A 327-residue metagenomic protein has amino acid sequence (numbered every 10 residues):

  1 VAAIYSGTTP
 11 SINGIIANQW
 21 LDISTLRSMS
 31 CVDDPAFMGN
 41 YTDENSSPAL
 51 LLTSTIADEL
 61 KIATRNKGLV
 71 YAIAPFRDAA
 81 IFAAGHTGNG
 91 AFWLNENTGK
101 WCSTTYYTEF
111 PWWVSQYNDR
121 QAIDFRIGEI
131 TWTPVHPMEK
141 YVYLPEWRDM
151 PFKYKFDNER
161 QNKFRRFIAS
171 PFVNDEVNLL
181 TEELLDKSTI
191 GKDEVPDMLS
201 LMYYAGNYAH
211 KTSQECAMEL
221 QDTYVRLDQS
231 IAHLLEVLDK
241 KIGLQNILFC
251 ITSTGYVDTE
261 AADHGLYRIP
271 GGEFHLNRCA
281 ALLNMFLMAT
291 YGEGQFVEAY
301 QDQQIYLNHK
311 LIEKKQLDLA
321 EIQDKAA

Functional and structural regions predicted by a protein language model:
V1, F82-G85, K211-T212, E260-D263: A short acidic (Asp/Glu
V1, L52-I56, N66, V177 (+8 more regions): Stable alpha-helical elements in mature extracytoplasmic
V1-T8: N-terminal cofactor/phosphate-binding cores enriched in small/glycine residues, especially glycine-rich loops such as
I4, L60, T181, P196-Y204 (+2 more regions): Beta-strand elements within well-structured catalytic alpha/beta cores of enzymes that handle phosphate/sulfate esters
T8-V195, Y204-K211, Q316, D324-A327: His/Asp/Glu-rich, glycine-adjacent segments that coordinate divalent cations and/or stabilize oxyanion chemistry on
N18-E44, T53, H86, F110-W112 (+3 more regions): Secreted, luminal/periplasmic, and some membrane-associated catalytic domains that remodel anionic oxygen-ester
R160-R165, E215, Q229, I242: N-terminal targeting/docking segments
